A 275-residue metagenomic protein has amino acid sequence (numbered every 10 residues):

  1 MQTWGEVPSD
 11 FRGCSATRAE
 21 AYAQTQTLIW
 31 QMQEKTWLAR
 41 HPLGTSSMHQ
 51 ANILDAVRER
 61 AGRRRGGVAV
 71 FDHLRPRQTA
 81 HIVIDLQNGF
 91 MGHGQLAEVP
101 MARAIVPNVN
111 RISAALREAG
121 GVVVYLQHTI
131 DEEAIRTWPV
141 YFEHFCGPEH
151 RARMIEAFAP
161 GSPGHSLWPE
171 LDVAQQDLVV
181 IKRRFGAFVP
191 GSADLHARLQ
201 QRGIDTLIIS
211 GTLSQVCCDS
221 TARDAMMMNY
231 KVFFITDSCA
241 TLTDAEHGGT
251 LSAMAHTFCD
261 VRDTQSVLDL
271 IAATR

Functional and structural regions predicted by a protein language model:
Q2-T3, F11-A80, A114, E118-A119 (+1 more regions): Active-site-adjacent betaalpha module
F71, F90-M101, I208: Surface-exposed cleft-lining segments at the edges of enzyme active sites
R77, Q95-L116, G121-Y125: A short alpha/beta connector and helix-capping loop motif
A80-F90: Acidic-leg catalytic submotif of subtilisin-like serine proteases
V83, V124-Y125, V179: Structural recognition of the beta-strand scaffold that forms the well-ordered cores of secreted hydrolase catalytic
G89, D131, T241: Active-site loop signature of alpha/beta-hydrolase-fold enzymes
G121-H128, A134, I235: Short beta-strand segments at enzyme active-site cores
A134-P148: Aromatic- and acidic-residue-enriched segments that line the glycan-binding/catalytic groove of carbohydrate-active
